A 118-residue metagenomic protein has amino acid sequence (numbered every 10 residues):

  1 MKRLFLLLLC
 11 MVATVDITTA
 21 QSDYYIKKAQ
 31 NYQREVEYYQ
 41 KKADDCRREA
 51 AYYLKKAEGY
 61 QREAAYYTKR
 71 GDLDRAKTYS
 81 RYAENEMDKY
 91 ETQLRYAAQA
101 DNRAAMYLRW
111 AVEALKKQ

Functional and structural regions predicted by a protein language model:
L4-A13: Sec-dependent N-terminal signal peptides
V15-A20: Sec/Tat signal peptide C-region and signal peptidase I cleavage site
Q21-Q118: Extended amphipathic alpha-helical heptad-repeat regions
